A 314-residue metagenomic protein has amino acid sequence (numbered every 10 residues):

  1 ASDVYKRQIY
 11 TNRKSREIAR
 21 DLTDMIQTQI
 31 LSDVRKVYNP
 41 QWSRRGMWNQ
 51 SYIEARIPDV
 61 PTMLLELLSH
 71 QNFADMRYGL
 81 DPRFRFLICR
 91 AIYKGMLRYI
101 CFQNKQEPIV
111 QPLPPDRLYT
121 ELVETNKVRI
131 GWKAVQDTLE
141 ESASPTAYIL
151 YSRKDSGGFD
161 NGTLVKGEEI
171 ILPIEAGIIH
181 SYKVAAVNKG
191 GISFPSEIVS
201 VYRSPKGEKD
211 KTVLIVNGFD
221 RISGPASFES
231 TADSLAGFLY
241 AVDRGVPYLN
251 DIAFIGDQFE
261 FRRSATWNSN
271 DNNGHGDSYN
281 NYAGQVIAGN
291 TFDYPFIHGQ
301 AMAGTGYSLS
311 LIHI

Functional and structural regions predicted by a protein language model:
A1-Y5, I314: Short, small-residue-biased leader/transition segments that mark boundaries at the very start of proteins
Q8-R16, D75-P82, G284-G289: Second-shell loop/turn segments in exported
S15-W48: Active-site-adjacent substrate-binding region of metalloamidase/peptidase-like peptide-processing proteins
Y38-N104: Active-site-adjacent mobile loop/cap segments within catalytic or ligand-binding domains
Y99-S142, I192-K209: Pro/Thr/Ser/Gly-rich low-complexity, intrinsically disordered linker/stalk tracts
A143-G177: Recognizes extended acidic, P/S/T-rich segments that occur within or adjacent to Ig-like beta-sandwich modules
I174-G190: Beta-strand-rich modules
I198-L311: Aromatic-Pro/Gly-enriched surface loop or interdomain linker that acts as a lid/target-recognition segment
